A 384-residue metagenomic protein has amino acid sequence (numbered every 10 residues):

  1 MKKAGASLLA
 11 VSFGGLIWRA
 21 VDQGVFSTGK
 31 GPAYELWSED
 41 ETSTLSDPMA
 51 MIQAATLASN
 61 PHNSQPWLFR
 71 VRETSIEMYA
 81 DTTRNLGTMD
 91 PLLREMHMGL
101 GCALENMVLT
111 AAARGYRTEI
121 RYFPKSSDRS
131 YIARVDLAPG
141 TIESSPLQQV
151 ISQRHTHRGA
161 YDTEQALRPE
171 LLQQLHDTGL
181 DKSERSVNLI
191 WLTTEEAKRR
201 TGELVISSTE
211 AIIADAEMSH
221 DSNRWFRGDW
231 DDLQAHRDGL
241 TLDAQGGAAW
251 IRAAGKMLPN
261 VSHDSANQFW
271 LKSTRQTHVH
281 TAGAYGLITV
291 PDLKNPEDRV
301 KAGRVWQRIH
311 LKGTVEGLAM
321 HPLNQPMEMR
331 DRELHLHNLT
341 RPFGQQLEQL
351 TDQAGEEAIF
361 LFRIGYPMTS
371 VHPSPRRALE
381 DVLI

Functional and structural regions predicted by a protein language model:
K2-I384: Acidic, surface-exposed loops and disordered segments
